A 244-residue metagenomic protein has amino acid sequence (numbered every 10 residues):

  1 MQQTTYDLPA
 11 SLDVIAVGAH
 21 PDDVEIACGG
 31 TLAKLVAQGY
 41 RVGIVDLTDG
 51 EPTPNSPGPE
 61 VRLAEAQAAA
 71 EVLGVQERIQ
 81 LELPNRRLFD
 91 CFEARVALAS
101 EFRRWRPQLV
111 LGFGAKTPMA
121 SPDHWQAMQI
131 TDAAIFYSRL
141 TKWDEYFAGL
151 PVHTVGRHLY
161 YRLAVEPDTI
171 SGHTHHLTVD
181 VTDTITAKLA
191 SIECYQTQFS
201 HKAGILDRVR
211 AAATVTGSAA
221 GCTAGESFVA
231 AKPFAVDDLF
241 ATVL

Functional and structural regions predicted by a protein language model:
M1-I15, F92-L244: Metal-dependent de-N-acetylase/amidase catalytic core
M1-R106, V229, A241: Active-site rim/loop-helix segments in enzyme catalytic domains that contact anionic ligands
